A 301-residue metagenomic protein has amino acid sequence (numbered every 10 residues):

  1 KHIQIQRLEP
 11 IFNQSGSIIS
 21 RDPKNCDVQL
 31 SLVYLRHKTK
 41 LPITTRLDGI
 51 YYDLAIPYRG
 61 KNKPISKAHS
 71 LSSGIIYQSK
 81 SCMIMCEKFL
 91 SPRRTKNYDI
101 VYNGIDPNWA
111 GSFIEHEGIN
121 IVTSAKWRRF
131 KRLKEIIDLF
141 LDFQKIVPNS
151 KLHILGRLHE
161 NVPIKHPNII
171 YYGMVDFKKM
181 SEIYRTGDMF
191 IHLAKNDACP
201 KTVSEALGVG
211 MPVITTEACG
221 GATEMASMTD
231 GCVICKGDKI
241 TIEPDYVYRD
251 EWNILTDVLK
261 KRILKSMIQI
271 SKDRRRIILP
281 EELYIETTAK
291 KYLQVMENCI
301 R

Functional and structural regions predicted by a protein language model:
S81, G104: Carbohydrate-associated surface elements
S112-K131, I137-Q144, H153: Conserved donor-binding/catalytic core segment of Leloir-type glycosyltransferases
H159-S181: Nucleotide-activated donor-binding/catalytic signature segment of Leloir-type glycosyltransferases, i.e., the conserved
E182-G187: Short alpha-helical donor nucleotide-sugar binding micro-motif in glycosyltransferases
F190-I191: A short hydrophobic beta-strand element within the catalytic core of glycosyltransferases that build diverse glycans
K195: Aromatic "clamp/platform" in nucleotide-sugar-dependent glycosyltransferases that forms part of the donor/acceptor
P212-T216, G221, V233-I234: Short hydrophobic beta-strand element within catalytic cores of glycosyltransferases and related nucleotide-activated
P244-I300: A charged, aromatic-enriched C-terminal amphipathic alpha-helix characteristic of glycosyltransferases across folds
